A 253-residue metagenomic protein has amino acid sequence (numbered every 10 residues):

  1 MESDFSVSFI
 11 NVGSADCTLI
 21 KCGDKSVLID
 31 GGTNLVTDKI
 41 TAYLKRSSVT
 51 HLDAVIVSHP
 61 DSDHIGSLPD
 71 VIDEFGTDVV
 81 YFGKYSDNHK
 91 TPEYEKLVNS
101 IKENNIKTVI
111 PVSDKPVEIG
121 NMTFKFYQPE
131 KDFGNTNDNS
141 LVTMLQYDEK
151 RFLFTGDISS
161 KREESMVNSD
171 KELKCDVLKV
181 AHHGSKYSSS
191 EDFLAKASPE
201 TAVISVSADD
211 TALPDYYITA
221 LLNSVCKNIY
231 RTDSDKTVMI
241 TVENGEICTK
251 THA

Functional and structural regions predicted by a protein language model:
M1-A253: Non-globular, low-confidence helical/coil segments that flank catalytic cores
